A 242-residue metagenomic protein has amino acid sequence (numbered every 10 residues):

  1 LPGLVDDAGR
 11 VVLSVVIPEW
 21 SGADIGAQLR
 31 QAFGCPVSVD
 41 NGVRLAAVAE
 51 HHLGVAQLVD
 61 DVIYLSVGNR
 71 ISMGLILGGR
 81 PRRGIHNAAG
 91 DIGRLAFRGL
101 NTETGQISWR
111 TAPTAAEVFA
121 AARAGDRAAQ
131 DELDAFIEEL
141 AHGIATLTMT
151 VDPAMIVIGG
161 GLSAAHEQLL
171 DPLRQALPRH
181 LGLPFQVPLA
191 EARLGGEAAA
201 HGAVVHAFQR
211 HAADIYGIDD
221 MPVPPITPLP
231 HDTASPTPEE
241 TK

Functional and structural regions predicted by a protein language model:
L1-L58, N69, I76: Mid-protein regulatory/catalytic core that forms ligand/cofactor-binding pockets and protein-protein interaction
D6-A8, A27, Q31-C35, H52-L53 (+2 more regions): ATP-binding/phosphotransfer module of carbohydrate and carboxylate kinases, centering on a glycine-rich
L13, I63, A190: Conserved Rossmann-like nucleotide-binding pocket used by diverse enzymes that bind dinucleotide cofactors
E19-A23, H86-A89, A112: Short, conserved loop/turn and helix-capping segments at secondary-structure boundaries that abut family-defining
N41, V67-N69, G160-G161, L189: Short secondary-structure boundary segments
G42-R44, H86, L194: Residues that form or immediately flank small-molecule/cofactor binding pockets and catalytic motifs
L58-W109: Glycine-rich phosphate-binding loop of actin/hexokinase-like ATP-binding domains
